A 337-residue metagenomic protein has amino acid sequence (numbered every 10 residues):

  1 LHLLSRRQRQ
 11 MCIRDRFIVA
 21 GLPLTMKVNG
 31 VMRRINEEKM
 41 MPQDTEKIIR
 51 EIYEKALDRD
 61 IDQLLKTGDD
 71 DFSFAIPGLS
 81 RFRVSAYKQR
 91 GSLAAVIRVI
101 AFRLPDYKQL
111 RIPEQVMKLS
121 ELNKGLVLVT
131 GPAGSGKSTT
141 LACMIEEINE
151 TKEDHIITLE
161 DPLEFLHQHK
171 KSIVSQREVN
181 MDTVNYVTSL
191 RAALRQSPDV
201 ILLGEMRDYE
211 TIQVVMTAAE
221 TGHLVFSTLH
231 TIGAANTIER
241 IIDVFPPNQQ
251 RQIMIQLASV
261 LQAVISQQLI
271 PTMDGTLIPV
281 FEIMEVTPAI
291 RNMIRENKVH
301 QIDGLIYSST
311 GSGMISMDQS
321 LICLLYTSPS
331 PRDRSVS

Functional and structural regions predicted by a protein language model:
L1-R9, I13, Y326-S337: Single conserved hydrophobic/aromatic residue that forms the stacking wall/gate of nucleotide- or nucleobase-binding
R6-Q10, R14-P23, M40-K47, A56-L57: N-terminal accessory targeting/assembly segments
R33-E46, R50-T130, E146-P162, H167-S172 (+3 more regions): P-loop NTP-binding catalytic core
P77-A94, I100, V260-L325: Conserved P-loop NTPase
A133: The conserved Walker
G136: Conserved glycine(s) of the Walker
T140, M144: Hydrophobic positions on the alpha1 helix immediately C-terminal to the Walker A/P-loop
E153-H155, P162-I270, A289: Switch/coupling sub-region of P-loop NTPases
